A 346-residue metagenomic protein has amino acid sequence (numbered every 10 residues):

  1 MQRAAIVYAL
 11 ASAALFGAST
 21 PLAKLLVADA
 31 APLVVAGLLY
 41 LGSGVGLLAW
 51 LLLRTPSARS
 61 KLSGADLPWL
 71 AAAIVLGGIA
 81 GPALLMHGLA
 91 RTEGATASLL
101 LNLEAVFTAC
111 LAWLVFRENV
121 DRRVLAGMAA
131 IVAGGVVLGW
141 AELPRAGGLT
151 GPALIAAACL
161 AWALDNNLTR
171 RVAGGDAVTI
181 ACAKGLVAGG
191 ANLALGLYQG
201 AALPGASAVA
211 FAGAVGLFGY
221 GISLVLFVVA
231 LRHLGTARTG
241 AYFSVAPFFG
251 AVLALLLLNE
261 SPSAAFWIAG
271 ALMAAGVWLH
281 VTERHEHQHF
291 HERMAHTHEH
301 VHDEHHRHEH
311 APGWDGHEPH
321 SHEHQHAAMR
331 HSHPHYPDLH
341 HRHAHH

Functional and structural regions predicted by a protein language model:
M1-L39, S43, P144-R171, G190-A191: Glycine-/small-residue-enriched transmembrane alpha-helix faces in small-molecule transporters and effluxers
A4, A13, A36-L38, P82 (+3 more regions): Helix-helix packing/entry segments at the starts of transmembrane helices
A9-L10, S63-A73, V120-V132, G151-P152 (+2 more regions): Cytoplasmic-side transmembrane-helix entry/capping segments in multi-pass membrane proteins
L15-T20, L48, L52-A95, L101 (+3 more regions): Specific transmembrane alpha-helical segments of multi-pass solute transporters/efflux pumps, especially DMT/EamA
G17, L41-V45, V132, A163 (+4 more regions): Small-residue-rich packing faces within the transmembrane alpha-helices of Major Facilitator Superfamily
D29-A80, F107, A161-D165, A181-G200 (+1 more regions): Transmembrane alpha-helices of multi-pass small-molecule transport proteins
A31-V45, H87-E104, G148-L160, A206-Y220: Structural signature of hydrophobic alpha-helical transmembrane segments
L47, L111, V120-W140, C159 (+4 more regions): Hydrophobic transmembrane alpha-helices of multi-pass small-molecule transport proteins
